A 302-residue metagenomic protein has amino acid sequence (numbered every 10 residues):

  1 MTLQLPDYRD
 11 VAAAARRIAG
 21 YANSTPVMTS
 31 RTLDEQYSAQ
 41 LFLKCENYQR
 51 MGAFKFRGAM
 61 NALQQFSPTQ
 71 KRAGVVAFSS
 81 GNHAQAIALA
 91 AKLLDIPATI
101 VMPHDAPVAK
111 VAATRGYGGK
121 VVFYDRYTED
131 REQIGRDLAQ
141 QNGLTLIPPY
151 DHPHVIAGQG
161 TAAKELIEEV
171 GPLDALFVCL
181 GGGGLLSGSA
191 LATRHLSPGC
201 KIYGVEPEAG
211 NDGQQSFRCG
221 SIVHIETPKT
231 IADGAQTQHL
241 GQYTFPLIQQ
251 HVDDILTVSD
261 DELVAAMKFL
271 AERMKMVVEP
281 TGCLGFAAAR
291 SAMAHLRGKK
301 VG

Functional and structural regions predicted by a protein language model:
M1-G302: PLP-dependent amino-acid enzyme catalytic core
